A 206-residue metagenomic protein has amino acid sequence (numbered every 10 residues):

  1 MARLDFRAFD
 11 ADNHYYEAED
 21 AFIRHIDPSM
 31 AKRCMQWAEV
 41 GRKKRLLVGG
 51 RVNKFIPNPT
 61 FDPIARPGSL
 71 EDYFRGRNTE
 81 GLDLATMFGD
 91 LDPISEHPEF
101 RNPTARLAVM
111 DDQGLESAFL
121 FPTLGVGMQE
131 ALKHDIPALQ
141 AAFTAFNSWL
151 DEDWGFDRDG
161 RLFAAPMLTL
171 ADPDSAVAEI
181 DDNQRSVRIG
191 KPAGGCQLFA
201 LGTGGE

Functional and structural regions predicted by a protein language model:
M1-E206: Helix-coil boundary/capping segments in enzymes
